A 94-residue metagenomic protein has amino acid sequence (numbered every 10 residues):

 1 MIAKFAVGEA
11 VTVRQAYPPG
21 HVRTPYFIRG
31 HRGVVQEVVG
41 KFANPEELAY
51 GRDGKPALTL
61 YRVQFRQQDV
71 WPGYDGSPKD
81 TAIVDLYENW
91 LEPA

Functional and structural regions predicted by a protein language model:
M1-A94: Basic/aromatic-rich interaction segments and small domains that mediate binding to polyanionic partners
